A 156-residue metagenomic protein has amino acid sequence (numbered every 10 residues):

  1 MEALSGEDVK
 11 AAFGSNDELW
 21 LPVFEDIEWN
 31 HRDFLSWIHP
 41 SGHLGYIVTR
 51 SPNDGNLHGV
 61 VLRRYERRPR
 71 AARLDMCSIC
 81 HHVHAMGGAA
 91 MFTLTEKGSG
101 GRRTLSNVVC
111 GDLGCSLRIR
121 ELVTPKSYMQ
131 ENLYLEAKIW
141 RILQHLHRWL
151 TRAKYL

Functional and structural regions predicted by a protein language model:
M1-L57: Charge-rich, low-complexity N-terminal segments
S51-E66, F92-E96: Short Cys/His-rich Zn2+-coordinating modules
V61-R73, G100-T104: Short, flexible, mixed-charge glycine/proline-rich loop motifs that serve as phosphate/nucleic-acid-contacting
C77-C80, C110: Short cysteine-rich clusters marking metal-coordination/redox-active sites
G87-T95, E121-Y128: Short cysteine/histidine-rich zinc-coordinating motifs and their immediately flanking basic loops
F92-N107: Short linker/helix segments within small regulatory modules
N107-S127: Short metal-binding segments enriched for Cys and/or His
R120-L156: Polybasic, low-complexity binding patches
